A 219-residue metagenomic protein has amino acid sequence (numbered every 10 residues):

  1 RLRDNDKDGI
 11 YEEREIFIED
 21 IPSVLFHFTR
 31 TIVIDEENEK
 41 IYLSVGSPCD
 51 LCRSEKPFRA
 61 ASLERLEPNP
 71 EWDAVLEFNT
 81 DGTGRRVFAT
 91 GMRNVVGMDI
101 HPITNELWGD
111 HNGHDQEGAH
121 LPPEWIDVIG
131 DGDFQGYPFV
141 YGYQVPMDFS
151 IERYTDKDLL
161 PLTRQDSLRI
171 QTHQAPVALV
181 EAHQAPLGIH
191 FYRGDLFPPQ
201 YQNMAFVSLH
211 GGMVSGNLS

Functional and structural regions predicted by a protein language model:
R1-E37, S44, P48-C49, S62-E64: Asp-box/WD-like beta-propeller blade repeats and closely related beta-sheet repeat scaffolds
K7, E13-E15, I41, T83-V87 (+1 more regions): Predominantly a core beta-strand signature of beta-propeller blades across repeat-based propeller domains
I16-V24, V87-G91, A178-E181: Surface loop/turn motifs at the tips and blade-to-blade linkers of beta-strand repeat domains
T29, M92-R93: Conserved glycosyltransferase catalytic-site signature
I34-D35, K40, V75, H101: A generic structural signal for ordered secondary structure
S47-C52, F58-T83, R93-N94, D99-S219: Beta-propeller domain segments
